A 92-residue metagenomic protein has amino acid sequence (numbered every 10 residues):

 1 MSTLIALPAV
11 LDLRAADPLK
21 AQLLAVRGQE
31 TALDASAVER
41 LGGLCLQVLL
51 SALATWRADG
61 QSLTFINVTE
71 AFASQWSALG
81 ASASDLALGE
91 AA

Functional and structural regions predicted by a protein language model:
M1-L44, V48-A92: STAS-like cytosolic regulatory interaction modules
